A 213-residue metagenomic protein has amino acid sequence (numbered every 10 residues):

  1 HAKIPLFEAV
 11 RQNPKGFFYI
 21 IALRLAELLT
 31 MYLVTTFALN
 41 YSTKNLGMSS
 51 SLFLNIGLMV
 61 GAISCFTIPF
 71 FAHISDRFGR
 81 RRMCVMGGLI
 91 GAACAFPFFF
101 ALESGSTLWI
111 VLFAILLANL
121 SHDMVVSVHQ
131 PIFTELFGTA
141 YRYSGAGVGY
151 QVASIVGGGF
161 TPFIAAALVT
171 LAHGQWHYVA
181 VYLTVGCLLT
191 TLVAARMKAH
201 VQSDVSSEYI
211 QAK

Functional and structural regions predicted by a protein language model:
K15-S64, G157-P162: Extracytoplasmic gate region of multi-pass secondary transporters
R77-G88: Cytoplasmic membrane-interface "Motif A"-like loop-to-helix N-cap segments of 12-TM Major Facilitator Superfamily
L89-G105: C-terminal ends and interior cores of transmembrane alpha-helices in multi-pass membrane transporters/permeases
L108-M124: Hydrophobic core of transmembrane alpha-helices in multi-pass small-molecule transporters, especially MFS/SLC-type
M124-F137: Intracellular juxtamembrane helix-capping segments at the cytosolic ends of symmetry-related transmembrane helices
I132, T184-A212: Multi-pass alpha-helical transporter architecture, strongest for 12-TM Major Facilitator/SLC carriers used
T139-T170: A late C-terminal transmembrane helix in Major Facilitator Superfamily
A167-V185: A membrane-interface helix-boundary motif in multi-pass transporters
